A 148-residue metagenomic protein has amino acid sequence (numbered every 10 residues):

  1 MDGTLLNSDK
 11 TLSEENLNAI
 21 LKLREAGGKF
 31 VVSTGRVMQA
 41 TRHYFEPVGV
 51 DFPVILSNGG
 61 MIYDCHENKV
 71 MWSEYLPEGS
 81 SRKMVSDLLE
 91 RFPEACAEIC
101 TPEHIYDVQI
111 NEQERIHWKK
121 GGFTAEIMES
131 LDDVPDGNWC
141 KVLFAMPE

Functional and structural regions predicted by a protein language model:
M1-K10, M84: Asp-based phosphoryl-transfer active-site loop
K10-T11, L17, E67, L76 (+3 more regions): Short capping/connector residues at structural and topological boundaries
E14-E114: Active-site phosphate-binding/coordination module
D87, R91-E148: Conserved acidic, metal-coordinating active-site core of Asp-based, Mg2+-dependent phosphoryl-transfer enzymes
